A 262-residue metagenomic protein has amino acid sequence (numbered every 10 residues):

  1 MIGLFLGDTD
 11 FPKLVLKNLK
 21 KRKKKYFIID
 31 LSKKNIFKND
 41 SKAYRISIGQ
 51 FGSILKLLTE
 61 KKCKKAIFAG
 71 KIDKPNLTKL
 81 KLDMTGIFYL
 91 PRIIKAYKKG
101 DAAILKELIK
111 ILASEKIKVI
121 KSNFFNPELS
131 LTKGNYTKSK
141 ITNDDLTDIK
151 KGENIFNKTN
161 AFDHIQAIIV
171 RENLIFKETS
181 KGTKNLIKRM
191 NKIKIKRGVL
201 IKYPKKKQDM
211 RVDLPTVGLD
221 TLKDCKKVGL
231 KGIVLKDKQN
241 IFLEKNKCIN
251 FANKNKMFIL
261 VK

Functional and structural regions predicted by a protein language model:
M1-L31: N-terminal basic/disordered segments at the start of proteins
L4-L6, I28-I29, A66-A69, V119-F124 (+5 more regions): General beta-strand structural signal in soluble alpha/beta enzymes
T9-F11, L19, K98-A102, E115-K226 (+1 more regions): Conserved mixed alpha/beta catalytic, RNA-binding, or beta-rich assembly cores of soluble enzyme, regulatory
L31-K38, A43-K56, E60-C63, D83-Y89 (+1 more regions): Feature captures the catalytic cores and cofactor-binding loops of soluble hydro-lyases/lyases that act on carboxylate
I48-G52, K99-E107: RNase H-like (RuvC/DEDD) metal-dependent nuclease/polynucleotide-processing core
K56, N76-L82, L131-T132: Short, conserved acidic/polar surface loops in the N-terminal third of protein domains
K71-K74, K205-K206: Short glycine-rich anion-binding loops that position phosphate/pyrophosphate groups of nucleotides and phosphorylated
T78-K98: A charged helix-plus-loop insertion that forms the helical arch/lid used to bind and gate nucleic-acid substrates
